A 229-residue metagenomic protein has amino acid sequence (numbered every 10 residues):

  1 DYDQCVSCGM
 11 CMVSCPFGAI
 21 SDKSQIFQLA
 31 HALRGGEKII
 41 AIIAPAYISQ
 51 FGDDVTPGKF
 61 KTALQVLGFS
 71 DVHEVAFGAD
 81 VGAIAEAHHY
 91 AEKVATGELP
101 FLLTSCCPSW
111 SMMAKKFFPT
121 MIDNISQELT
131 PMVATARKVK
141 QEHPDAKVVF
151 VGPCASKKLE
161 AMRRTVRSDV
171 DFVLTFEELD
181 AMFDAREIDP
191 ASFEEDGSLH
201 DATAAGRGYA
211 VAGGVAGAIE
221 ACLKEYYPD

Functional and structural regions predicted by a protein language model:
D1-I26: Iron-sulfur cluster-binding cysteine motifs and their immediate structural context in ferredoxin-like electron-transfer
D22-D229: Iron-sulfur-associated redox domains of electron-transfer enzymes in respiratory and anaerobic energy metabolism
